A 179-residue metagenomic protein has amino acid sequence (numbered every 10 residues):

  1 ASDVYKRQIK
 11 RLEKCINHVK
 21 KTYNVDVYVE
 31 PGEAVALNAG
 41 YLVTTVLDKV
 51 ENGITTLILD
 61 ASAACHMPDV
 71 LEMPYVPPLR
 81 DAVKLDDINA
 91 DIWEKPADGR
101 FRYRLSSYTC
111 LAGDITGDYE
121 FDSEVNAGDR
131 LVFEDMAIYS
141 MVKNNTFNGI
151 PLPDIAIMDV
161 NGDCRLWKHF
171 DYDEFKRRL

Functional and structural regions predicted by a protein language model:
A1-Y5: Short, small-residue-biased leader/transition segments that mark boundaries at the very start of proteins
K6-R11: Alpha-helix N-cap and loop-to-helix initiation/capping positions
L12-K20: Alpha-helix-loop-beta-strand connector modules within alpha/beta enzyme cores
N24-L179: Charged (often Lys/Glu-rich) extended helix/loop segments that serve as interaction or gating elements
